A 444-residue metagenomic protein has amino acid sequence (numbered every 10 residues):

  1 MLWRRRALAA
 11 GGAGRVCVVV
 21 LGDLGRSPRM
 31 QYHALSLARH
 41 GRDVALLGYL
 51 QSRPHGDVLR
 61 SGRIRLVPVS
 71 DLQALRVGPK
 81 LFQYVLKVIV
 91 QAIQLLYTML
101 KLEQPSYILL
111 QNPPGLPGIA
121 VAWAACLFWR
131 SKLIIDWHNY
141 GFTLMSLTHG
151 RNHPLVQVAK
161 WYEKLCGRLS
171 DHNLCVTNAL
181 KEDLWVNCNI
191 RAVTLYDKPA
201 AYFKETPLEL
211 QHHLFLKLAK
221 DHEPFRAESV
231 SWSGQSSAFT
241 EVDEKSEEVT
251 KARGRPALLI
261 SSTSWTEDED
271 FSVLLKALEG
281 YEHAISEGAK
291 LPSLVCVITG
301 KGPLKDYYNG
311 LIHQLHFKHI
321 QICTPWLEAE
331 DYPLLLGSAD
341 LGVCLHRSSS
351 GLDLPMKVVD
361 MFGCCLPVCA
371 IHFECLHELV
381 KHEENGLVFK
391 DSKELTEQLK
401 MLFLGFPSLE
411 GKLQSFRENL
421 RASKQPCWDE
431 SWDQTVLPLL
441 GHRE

Functional and structural regions predicted by a protein language model:
M1-A10, C17-S27, Q31, S36-K87 (+3 more regions): N-terminal strand-loop element at the rim of the active site of nucleotide-sugar-dependent glycosyltransferases
L35, R39, P117-W129, I135 (+2 more regions): Membrane-proximal helix-turn-helix segments that form the acceptor-binding/catalytic region of lipid-linked
V58, L169, N173-C175, L180-S233: Helix-loop-beta element that forms the nucleotide-linked donor phosphate-binding surface in glycosyltransferases
A219-Q235, D243-E244, E248-E269, L275-E279 (+1 more regions): Conserved donor-binding/catalytic core segment of Leloir-type glycosyltransferases
A289-S293, V297-G300, K305-L334: Nucleotide-activated donor-binding/catalytic signature segment of Leloir-type glycosyltransferases, i.e., the conserved
P333-D353, L366-P367: Acidic donor-binding loop of glycosyltransferase active sites
L341-C344, D360-G363, P367-I371, V380: Short hydrophobic beta-strand element within catalytic cores of glycosyltransferases and related nucleotide-activated
K390-K393, P407-E444: A charged, aromatic-enriched C-terminal amphipathic alpha-helix characteristic of glycosyltransferases across folds
